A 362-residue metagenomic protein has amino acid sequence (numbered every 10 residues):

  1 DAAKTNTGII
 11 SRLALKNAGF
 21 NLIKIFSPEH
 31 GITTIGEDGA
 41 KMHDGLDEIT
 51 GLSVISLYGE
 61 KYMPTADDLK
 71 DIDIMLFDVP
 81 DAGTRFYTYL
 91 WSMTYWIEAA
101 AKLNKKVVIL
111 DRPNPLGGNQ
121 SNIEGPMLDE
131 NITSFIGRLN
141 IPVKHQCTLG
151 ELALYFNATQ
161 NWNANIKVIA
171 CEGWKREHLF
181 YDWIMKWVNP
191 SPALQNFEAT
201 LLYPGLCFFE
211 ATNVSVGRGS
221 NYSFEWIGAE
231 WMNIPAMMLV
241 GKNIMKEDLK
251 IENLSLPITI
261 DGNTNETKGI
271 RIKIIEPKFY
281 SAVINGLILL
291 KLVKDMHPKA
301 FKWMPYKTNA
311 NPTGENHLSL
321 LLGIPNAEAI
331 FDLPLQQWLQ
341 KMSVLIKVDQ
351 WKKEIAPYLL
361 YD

Functional and structural regions predicted by a protein language model:
N6, H30-G51: N-terminal beta-loop-helix "entrance" segment that forms/cooperates in small-molecule cofactor or anionic ligand
N21-E29, L110: Short internal beta-strands
T34-D38, V108-I132: Glycine-rich, charge-decorated loop segments at or immediately adjacent to ligand/cofactor-binding or catalytic sites
M42-D71, T84: Glycine-rich oxoanion-binding loops at beta->alpha junctions
D81-M93: Glycine/threonine-rich flexible loop motifs
N131-Y203: Conserved anion/nucleotide-ligand pocket segment
W174-T264: Glycine-rich, aromatic-lined ligand/substrate-binding cores of catalytic and carbohydrate-binding domains
G228-S343: Conserved functional hotspot residues or short segments at active or partner-binding sites across diverse domains
